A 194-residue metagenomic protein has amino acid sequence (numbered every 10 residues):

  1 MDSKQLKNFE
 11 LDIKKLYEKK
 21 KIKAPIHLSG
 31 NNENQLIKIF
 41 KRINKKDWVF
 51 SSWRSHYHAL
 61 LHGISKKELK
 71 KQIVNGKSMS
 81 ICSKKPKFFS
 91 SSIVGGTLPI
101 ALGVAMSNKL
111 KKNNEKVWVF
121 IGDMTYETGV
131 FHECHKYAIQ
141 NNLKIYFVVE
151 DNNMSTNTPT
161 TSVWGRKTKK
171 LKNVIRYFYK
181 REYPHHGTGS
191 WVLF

Functional and structural regions predicted by a protein language model:
M1-P25: Cofactor-/ligand-binding subdomain signature composed of acidic, glycine-rich, tryptophan-containing flexible loops
D2-S3, L16-Y17, K112-E115, F147: A short alpha-helix capping/helix-coil boundary motif
L6, K85-P86, T156-T158: Membrane-interacting alpha-helical segments
K14, K21-N141, S162-R166: Cofactor-binding active-site loop characterized by glycine-rich and histidine/acidic residues
N141-F194: Thiamine diphosphate
